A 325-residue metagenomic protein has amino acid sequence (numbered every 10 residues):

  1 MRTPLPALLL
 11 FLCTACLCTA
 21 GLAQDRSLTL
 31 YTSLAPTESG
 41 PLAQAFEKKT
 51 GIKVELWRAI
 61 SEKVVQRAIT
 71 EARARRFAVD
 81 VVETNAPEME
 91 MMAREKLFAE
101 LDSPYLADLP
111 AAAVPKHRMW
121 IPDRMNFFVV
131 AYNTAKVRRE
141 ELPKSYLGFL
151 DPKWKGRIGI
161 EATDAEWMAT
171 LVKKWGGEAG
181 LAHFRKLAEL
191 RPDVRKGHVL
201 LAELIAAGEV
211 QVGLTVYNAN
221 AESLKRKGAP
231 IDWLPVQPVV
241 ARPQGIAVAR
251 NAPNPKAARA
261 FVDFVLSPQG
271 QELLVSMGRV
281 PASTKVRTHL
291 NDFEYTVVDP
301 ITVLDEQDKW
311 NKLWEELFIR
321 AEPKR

Functional and structural regions predicted by a protein language model:
Q24-E90: Early extracytoplasmic/lumenal segment of secretory-pathway proteins
F77-V82, A99-V130, L147, R157-I158: A structural signal for short loop-to-beta-strand junctions that line the ligand-binding cleft of periplasmic/secreted
M92-E100, A111-R118, S223-P235: Ligand-binding "clamshell"
D108-A111, N126, R185-A188, P192-R195 (+2 more regions): Periplasmic-binding protein-like
V129-K136, V172-K174, R242-A257, L273: A bilobed periplasmic-binding-protein/Venus flytrap-type ligand-binding module shared by bacterial periplasmic
R157-Q237: Ligand-binding pocket segment of bilobal, Venus flytrap-like solute-binding proteins
V240, A249-V303: Mature extracytoplasmic/periplasmic domains
T288-R325: Extracellular/periplasmic bilobal clamshell ligand-binding domains
